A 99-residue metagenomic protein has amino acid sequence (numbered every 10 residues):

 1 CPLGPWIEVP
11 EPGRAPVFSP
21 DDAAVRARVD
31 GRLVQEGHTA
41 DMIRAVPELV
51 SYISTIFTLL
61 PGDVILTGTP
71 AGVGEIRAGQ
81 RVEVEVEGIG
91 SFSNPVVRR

Functional and structural regions predicted by a protein language model:
C1-R99: Catalytic-pocket segment enriched in acidic/His residues
